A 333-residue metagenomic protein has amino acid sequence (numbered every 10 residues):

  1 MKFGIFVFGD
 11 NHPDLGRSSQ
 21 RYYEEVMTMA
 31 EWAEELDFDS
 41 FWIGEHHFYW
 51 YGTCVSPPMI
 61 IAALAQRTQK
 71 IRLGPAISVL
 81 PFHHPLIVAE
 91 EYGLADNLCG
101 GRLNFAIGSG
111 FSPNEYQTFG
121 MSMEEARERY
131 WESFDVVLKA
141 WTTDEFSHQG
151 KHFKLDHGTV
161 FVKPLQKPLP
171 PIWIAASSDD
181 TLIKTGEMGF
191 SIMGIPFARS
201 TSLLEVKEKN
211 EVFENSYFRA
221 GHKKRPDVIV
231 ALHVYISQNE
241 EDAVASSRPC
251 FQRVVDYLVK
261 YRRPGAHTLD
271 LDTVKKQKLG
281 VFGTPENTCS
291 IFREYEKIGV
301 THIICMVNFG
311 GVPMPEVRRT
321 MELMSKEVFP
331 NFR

Functional and structural regions predicted by a protein language model:
M1-L73, P170: N-terminal beta1-alpha1-beta2 module of alpha/beta enzyme domains
F3, A33, D37, E45 (+10 more regions): Conserved, mostly hydrophobic/aromatic
F3-V7, F41-I43, L73-P75, L103-I107 (+4 more regions): Hydrophobic faces of well-ordered beta-strands that scaffold small-molecule active sites in alpha/beta enzyme cores
I5, E124-V160, T201-T301: An alpha-helical appendage that flanks or caps ligand/catalytic pockets
G9-E24, S78-L86, Q166-S177, Y235-S237 (+1 more regions): Active-site mouth loops of central-metabolism enzymes
S40-I60, L64, V79, F111 (+2 more regions): Glycine-rich, proline-tolerant flexible connector loops at the mouths of alpha/beta enzymes
Y51-P75, R129-S133, M321-R333: Alpha-helix-loop-beta-strand connector modules within alpha/beta enzyme cores
H84-F190, L204, E211: Internal, glycine-rich beta/alpha segment that forms the wall or movable "lid" of small-molecule/cofactor binding
